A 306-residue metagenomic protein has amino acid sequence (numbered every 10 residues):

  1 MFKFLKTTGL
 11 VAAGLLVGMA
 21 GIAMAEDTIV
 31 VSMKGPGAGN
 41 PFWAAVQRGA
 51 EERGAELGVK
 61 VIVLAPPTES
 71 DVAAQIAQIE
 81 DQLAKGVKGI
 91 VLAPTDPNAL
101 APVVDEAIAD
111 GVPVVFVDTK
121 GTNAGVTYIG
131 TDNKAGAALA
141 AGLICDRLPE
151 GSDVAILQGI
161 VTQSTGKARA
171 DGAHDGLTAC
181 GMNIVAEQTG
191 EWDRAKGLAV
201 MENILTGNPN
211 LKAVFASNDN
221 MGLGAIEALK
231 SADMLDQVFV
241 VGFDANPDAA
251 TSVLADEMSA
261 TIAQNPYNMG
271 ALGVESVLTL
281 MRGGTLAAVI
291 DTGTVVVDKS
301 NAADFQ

Functional and structural regions predicted by a protein language model:
K3-K6, G21-Q306: A residue-level marker of the well-folded mature domains of exported/periplasmic proteins
G9-A20: Bacterial N-terminal signal peptides
